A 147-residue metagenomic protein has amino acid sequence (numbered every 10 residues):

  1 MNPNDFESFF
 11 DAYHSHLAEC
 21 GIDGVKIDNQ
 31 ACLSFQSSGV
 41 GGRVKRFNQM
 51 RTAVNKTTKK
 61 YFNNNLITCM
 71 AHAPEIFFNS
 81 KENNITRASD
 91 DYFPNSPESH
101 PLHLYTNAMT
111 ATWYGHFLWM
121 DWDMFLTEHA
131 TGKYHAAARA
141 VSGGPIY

Functional and structural regions predicted by a protein language model:
M1-S15, E19-V44: Aromatic-lined carbohydrate-binding/catalytic grooves of carbohydrate-active enzymes
N2-S15, E19, T52-Y147: Glycan-recognition surfaces
V40-K45, E82-T86: Generic alpha-helical propensity signal that fires on short helical segments and nearby coil/disordered stretches
